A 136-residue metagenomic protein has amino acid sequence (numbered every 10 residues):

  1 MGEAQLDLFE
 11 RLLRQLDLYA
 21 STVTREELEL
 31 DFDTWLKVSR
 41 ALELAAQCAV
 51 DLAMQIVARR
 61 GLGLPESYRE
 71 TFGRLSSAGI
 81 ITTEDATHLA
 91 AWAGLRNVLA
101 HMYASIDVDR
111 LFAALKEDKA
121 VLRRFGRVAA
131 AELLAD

Functional and structural regions predicted by a protein language model:
M1-D136: Solvent-exposed interaction patches of small proteins and small membrane subunits
